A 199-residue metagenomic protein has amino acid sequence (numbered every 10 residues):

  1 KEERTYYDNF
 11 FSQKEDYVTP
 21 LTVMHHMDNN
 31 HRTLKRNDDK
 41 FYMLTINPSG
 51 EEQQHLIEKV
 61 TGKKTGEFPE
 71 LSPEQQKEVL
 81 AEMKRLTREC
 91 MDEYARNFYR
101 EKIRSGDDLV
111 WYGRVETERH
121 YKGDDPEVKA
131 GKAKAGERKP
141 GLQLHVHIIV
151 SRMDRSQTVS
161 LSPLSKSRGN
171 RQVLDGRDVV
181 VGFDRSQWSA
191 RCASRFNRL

Functional and structural regions predicted by a protein language model:
K1-L199: N-terminal nicking endonuclease/strand-transfer module with a His-rich metal-binding environment and a catalytic Tyr
